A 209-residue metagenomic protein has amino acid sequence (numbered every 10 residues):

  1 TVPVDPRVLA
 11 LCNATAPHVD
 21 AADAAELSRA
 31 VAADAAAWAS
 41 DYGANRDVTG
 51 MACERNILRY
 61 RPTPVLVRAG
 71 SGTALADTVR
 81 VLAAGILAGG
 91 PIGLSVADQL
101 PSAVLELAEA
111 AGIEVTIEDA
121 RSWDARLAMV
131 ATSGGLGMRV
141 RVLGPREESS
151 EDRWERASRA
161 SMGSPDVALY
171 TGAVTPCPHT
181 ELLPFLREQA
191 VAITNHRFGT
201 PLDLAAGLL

Functional and structural regions predicted by a protein language model:
T1-L209: C-terminal segments
